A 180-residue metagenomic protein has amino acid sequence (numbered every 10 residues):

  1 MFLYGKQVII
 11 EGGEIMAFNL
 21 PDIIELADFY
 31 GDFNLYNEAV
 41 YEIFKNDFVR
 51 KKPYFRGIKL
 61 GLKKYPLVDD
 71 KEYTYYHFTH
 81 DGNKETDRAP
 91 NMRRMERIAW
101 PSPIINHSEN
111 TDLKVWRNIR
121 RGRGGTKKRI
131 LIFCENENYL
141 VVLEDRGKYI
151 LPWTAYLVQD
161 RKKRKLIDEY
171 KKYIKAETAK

Functional and structural regions predicted by a protein language model:
F2-K180: Ribonuclease/tRNase effector modules and their secretory precursors
